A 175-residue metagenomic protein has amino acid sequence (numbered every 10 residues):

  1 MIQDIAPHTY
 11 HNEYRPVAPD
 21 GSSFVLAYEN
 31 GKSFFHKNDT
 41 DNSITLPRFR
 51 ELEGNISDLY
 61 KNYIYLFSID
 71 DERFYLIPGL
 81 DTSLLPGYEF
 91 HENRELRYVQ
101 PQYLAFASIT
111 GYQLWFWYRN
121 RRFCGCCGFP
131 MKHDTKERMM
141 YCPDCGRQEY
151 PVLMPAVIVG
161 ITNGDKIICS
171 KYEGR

Functional and structural regions predicted by a protein language model:
M1-Q102: N-terminal alpha-helical interaction blocks
L46-F49, A105, M139-P143: Short Pro/Gly-enriched beta-strand edge/turn motifs at strand-loop
Y118-R121, G128, M139: Residues immediately within or flanking Cys/His clusters that coordinate Zn2+ in small zinc-binding modules
G125-C126, V157: Non-catalytic linker/capping segments at the edges of enzyme domains
F129-K132, Y150: Short functional micro-motifs and their immediate structural scaffolds
H133-E137: Short linker/helix segments within small regulatory modules
M139-R175: N-terminal strand-loop-strand
